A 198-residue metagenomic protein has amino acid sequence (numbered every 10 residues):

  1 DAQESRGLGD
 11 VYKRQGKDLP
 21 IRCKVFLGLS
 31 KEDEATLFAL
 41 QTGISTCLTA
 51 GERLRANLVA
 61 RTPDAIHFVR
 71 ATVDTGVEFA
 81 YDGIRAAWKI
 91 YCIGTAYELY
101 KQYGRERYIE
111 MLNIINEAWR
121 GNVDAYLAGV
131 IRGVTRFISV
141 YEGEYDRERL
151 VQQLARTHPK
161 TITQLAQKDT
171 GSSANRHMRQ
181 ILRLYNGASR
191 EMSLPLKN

Functional and structural regions predicted by a protein language model:
D1-Y12: Single conserved hydrophobic/aromatic residue that forms the stacking wall/gate of nucleotide- or nucleobase-binding
K13-N198: Accessory terminal alpha-helical modules
